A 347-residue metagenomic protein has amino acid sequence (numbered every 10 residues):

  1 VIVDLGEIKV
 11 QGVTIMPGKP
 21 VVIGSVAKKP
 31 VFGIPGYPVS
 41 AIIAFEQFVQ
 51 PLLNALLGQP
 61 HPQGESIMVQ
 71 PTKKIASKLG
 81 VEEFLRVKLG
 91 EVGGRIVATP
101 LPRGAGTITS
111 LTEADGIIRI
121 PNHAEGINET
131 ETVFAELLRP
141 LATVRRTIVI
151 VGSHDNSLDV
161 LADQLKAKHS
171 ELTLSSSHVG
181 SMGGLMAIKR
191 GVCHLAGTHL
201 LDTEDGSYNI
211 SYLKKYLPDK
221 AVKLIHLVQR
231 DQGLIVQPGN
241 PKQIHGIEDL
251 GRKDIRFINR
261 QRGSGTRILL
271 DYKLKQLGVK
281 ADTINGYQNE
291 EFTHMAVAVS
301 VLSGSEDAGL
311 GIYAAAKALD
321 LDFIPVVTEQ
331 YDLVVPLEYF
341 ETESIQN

Functional and structural regions predicted by a protein language model:
V3-R145: Flexible glycine/proline-rich
R145-H154, E248-I268: Short loop->beta-strand "edge-of-pocket" segments that line small-molecule binding or catalytic clefts across diverse
S157-S177, A187, V192-L195: Short alpha-helix C-terminal cap/hinge motif
S176-M186, D282-V299: Short helix-initiation/N-cap motifs at beta->coil->alpha
G184-R230: Short beta-strand-centered segments that line the small-molecule binding cleft or hinge of alpha/beta clamshell
G197-K215, A298-T328: A ligand-binding cleft/hinge motif common to bilobed small-molecule-binding domains
S211-R262, L274: A conserved helix-loop-strand patch within extracytoplasmic ligand-binding domains of the periplasmic binding
D219, H226-D231, L321-Q346: Periplasmic-binding protein-like
